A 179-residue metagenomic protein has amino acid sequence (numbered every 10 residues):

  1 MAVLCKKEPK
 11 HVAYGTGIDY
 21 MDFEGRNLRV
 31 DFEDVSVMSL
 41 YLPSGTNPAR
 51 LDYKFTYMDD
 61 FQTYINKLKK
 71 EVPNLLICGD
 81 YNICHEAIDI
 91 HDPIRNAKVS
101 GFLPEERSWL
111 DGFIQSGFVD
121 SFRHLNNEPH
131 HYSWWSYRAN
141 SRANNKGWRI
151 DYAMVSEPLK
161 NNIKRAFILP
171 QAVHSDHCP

Functional and structural regions predicted by a protein language model:
M1-G45: Structured beta-strand-rich core segments of catalytic domains in phosphoester-bond hydrolases
M1-V12, P129, S141-N161: Conserved beta strand-loop-helix elements of the APE1-like EEP
G17-I18, L42-M58, R95-K98: Surface-exposed cleft-lining segments at the edges of enzyme active sites
I18-D19, R142-N145, P170-Q171: Short Gly/Pro-enriched turn/cap motifs at secondary-structure boundaries
D59-K146, I150: Metal-dependent phosphoesterases centered on the DNase I-like endonuclease/exonuclease/phosphatase
W134-R138, I163-P170: Short, solvent-exposed helix-loop connector elements
F167-P179: Surface polyanion/phosphate-binding segment centered on an Asp-His-Pro turn
